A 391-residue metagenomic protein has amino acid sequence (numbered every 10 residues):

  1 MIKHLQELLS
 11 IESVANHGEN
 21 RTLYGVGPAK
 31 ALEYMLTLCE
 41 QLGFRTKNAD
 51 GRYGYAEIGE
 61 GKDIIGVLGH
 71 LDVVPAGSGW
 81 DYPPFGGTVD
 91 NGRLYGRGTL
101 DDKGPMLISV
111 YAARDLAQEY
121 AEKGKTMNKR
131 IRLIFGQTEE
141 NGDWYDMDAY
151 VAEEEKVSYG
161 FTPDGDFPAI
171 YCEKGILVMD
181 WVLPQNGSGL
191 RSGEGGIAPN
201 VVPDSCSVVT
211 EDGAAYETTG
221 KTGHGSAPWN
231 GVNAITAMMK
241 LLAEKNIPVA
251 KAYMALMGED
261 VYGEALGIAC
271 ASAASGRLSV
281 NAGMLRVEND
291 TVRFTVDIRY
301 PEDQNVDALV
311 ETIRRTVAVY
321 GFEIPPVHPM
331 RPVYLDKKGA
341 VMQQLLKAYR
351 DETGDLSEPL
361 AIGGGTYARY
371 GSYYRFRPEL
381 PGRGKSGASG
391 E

Functional and structural regions predicted by a protein language model:
M1-R97, E119-M127: Acidic/His- and Gly-rich active-site-bordering loop/insert found across diverse amide/peptide-bond hydrolases
E12, E288, D336, A340-E391: Zn-dependent metallopeptidase/amidohydrolase metal-coordination segment
D90-D101, D355-E358, G390: Short pre-catalytic strand/loop immediately N-terminal to key active-site residues, enriched for Gly-Thr
R93-I108, V201, H224: Glycine/serine-rich anion-binding loops at beta->alpha junctions that coordinate negatively charged ligand groups
D102-N186, Y262-A274: Acidic/histidine-rich catalytic neighborhood of metal-dependent amide-processing enzymes
Q118, W229-V249, K347, D355 (+1 more regions): His/Asp/Glu-rich mid-to-C-terminal helical/loop segments that flank catalytic regions of hydrolases
C172-K174, V178-K221, G225-G283, Q304-G321: Acidic-enriched catalytic cores of C-N bond-cleaving enzymes acting on peptides and small amides
G258-Y262, N281-R286, T295-E302, E323-M342 (+1 more regions): A short beta-alpha structural unit
